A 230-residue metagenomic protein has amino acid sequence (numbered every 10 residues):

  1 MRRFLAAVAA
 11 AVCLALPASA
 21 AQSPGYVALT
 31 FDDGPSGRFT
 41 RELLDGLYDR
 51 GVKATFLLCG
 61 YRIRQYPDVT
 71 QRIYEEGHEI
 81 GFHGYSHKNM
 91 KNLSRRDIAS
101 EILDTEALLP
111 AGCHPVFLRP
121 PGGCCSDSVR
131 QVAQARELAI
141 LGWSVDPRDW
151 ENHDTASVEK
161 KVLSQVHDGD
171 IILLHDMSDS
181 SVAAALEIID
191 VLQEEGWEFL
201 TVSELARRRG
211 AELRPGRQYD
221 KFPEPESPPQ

Functional and structural regions predicted by a protein language model:
M1-F4: Positively charged n-region of N-terminal signal peptides that target proteins for export
A7-A15: Bacterial N-terminal signal peptides
S19-L108, H114-P115, E187, V191: Active-site beta->alpha N-cap acidic-glycine motif
D33-G37, Y61-R64, E79-I80, S86-M90 (+4 more regions): Solvent-exposed loop/turn segments at secondary-structure junctions within structured extracellular/periplasmic domains
E42, K88-C113, G122-D168, S181-E187: Alpha-helical scaffold elements lining the catalytic groove of polysaccharide deacetylases
D49-R50, R64, S180-Q230: C-terminal domain-boundary segment and adjacent tail
K53, E79, A139, D146 (+1 more regions): Residue-level detector of anion-binding/catalytic polar loops
T55-L57, G81, R119, L141 (+2 more regions): Structural detector of well-ordered beta-strand residues that form the stable sheet scaffold of enzyme domains
